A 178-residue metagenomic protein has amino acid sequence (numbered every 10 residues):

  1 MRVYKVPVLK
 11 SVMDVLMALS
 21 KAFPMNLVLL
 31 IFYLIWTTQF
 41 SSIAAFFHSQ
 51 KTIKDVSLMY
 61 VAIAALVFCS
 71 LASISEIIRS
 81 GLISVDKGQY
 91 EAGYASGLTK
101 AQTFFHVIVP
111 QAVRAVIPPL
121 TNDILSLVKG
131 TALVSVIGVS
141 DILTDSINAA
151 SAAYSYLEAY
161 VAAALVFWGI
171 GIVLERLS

Functional and structural regions predicted by a protein language model:
M1-S178: Transmembrane alpha-helices and adjacent helix-loop boundaries
